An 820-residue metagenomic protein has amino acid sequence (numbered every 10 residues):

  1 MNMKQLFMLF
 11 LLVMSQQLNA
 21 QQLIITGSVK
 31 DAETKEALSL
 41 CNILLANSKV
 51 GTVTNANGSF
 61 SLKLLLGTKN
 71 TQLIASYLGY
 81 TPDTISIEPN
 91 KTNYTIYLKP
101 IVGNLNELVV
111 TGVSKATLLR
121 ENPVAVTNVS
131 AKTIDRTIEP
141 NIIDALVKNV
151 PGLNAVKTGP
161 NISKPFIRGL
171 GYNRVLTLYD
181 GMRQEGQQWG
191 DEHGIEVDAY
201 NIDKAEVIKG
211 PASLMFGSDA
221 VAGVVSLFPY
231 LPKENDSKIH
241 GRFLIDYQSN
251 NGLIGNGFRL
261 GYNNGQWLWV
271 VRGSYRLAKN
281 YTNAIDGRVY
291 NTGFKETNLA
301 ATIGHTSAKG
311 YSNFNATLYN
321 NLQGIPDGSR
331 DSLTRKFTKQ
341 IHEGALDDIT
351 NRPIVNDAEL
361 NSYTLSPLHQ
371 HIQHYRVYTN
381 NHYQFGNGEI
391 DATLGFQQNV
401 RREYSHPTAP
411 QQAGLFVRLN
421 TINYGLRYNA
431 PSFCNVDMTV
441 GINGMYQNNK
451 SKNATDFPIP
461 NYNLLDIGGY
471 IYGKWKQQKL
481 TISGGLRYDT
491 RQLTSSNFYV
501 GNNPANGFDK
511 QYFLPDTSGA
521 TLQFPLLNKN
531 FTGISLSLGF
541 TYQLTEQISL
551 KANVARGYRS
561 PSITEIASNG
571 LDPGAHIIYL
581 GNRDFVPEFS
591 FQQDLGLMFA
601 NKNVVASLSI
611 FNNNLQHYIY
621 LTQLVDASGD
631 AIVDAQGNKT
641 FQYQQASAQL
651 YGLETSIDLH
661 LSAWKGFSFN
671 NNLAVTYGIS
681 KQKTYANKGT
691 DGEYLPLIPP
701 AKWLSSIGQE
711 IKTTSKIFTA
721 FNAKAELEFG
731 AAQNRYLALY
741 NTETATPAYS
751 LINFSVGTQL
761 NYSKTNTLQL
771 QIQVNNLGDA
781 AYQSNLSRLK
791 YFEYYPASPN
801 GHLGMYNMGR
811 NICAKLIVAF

Functional and structural regions predicted by a protein language model:
K30, C41-A46, S76-Y80, N90-D135: Short, acidic, small-residue-rich periplasmic hinge/interaction motif at the N-terminus of Gram-negative outer-membrane
S61-L65, A155, R183-K209, E234: Short acidic/polar hinge/loop motifs at secondary-structure boundaries that mediate gating or recognition
K91-Y97, I142-L146, N161-F166, L178 (+4 more regions): N-terminal periplasmic accessory domains that precede and gate Gram-negative outer-membrane beta-barrel machines
G186, N201-D203, L214-I285, T292-L299 (+1 more regions): Outer-membrane beta-barrel translocator/receptor signature
A278, Y290, G310-Y378, Y383 (+5 more regions): Flexible loop and strand-edge segments within Gram-negative outer membrane beta-barrel domains
T350, A358, S362-R376, P515-Q543 (+6 more regions): Outer-membrane beta-barrel signature, preferentially recognizing the C-terminal barrel domain of Gram-negative
N603, I610-L615, I619, L624 (+2 more regions): Gram-negative outer-membrane beta-barrel transporters
L615-H617, L621, F729-Y736, T758-F820: C-terminal beta-signal and adjacent terminal beta-strands/loops of Gram-negative outer-membrane beta-barrel proteins
